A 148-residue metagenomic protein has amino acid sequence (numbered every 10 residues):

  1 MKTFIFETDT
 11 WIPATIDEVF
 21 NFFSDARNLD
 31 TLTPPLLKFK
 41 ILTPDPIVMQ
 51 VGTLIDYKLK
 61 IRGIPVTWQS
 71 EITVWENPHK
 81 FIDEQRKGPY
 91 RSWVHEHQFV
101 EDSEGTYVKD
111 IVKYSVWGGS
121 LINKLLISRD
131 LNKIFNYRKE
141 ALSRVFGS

Functional and structural regions predicted by a protein language model:
M1-D45, Q50: Hydrophobic ligand-binding cavity/cleft-lining segments
T3-W11, L54, T67, K80 (+2 more regions): Intrinsic-disorder/low-complexity, polar/charged segments enriched in Ser/Thr/Lys/Arg/Asp/Glu/Gln
T8-T10, W68-V74, Q85-R86, V94-V100: Hydrophobic/aromatic beta-strand elements that line small-molecule binding cavities or substrate pockets in beta-rich
I12-A14, I61-G63, V74, P89 (+1 more regions): Beta-strand elements of well-folded, non-transmembrane domains
V19-F23, L29, I55-Y57, I72 (+3 more regions): Hydrophobic pocket/interface hotspot
K40-K87, Y107, E140-S148: Glycine-rich portal/gate segments that line the openings of hydrophobic small-molecule binding cavities
E84-K133: Beta-strand/loop substructures that line and gate deep hydrophobic ligand-binding cavities in soluble
K133-A141: A non-catalytic, amphipathic alpha-helix used as a structural packing/dimerization or gating element in enzyme scaffolds
